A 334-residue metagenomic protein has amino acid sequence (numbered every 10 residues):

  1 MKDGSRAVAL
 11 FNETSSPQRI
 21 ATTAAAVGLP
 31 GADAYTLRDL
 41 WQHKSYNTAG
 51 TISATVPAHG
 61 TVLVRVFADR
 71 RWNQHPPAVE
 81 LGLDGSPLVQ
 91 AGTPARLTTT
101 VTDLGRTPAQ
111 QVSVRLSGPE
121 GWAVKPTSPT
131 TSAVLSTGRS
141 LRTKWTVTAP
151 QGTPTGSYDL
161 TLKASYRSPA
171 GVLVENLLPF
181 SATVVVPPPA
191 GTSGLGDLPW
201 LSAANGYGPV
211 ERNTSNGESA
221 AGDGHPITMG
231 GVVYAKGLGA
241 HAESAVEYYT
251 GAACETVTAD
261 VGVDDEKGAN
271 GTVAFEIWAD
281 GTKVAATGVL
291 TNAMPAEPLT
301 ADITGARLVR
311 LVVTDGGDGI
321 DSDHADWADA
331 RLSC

Functional and structural regions predicted by a protein language model:
M1-L29: Carbohydrate-binding surface patches
G4-A7, G92-T107: Short beta-strand elements of extracellular/lumenal beta-sandwich folds
P17-T22, A32, R106-V112: Short acidic/proline- and small/hydrophobic-mixed sequence motifs that coincide with surface turns and coil-to-beta
H43-K44, G118-V124: Short, solvent-exposed loop/linker segments at beta-strand-coil boundaries, enriched for Pro/Gly and Ser/Thr
N47-P77: C-terminal beta-strand-rich structural cap/linker in extracellular carbohydrate-active enzymes
A54-A58, S132-L141, V289-P295: Short proline/glycine- and polar residue-rich coil/turn motifs
V134, T148-T155: Short, surface-exposed loop/turn segments at beta-strand-coil junctions that are enriched for proline with nearby
V185-C334: Gly-Asp-aromatic-enriched flexible segments
